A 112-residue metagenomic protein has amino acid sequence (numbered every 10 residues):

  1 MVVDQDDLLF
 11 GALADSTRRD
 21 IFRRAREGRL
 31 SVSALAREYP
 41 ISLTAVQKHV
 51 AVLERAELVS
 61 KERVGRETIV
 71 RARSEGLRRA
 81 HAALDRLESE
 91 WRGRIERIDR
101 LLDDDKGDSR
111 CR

Functional and structural regions predicted by a protein language model:
M1-Q5, R23-E38, L43, V52-R55 (+2 more regions): C-terminal regulatory/oligomerization modules of transcriptional regulators
Q5-L13: Short amphipathic alpha-helical boundary/capping segments
A12-T17, L77: Short helix-coil-helix linker/hinge
R19-I21: Pre-recognition alpha-helix immediately N-terminal to the DNA-recognition helix within helix-turn-helix or winged-helix
R63-I69: Short, Lys/Arg-rich nucleic-acid/phosphate-binding segment
A72: Conserved catalytic core of two-component histidine kinases
